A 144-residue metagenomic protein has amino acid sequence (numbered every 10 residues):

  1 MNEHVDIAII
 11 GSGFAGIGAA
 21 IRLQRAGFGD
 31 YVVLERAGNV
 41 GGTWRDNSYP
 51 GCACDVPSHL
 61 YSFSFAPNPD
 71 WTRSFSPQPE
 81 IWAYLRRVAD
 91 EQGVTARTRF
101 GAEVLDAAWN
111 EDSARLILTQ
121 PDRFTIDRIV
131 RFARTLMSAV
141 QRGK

Functional and structural regions predicted by a protein language model:
M1-I7, R25-G29, L136-K144: Extreme N-terminal leader/targeting segments of oxidoreductases
D6-V33: N-terminal Rossmann-like FAD-binding beta1-loop-alpha1 element of flavoenzymes
S12, R36, R134: Cofactor-binding loop segments of dinucleotide-utilizing enzymes, especially the Rossmann-like FAD- and NAD(P)+-binding
A15, G38-N39: Conserved Rossmann-like nucleotide-cofactor binding loop
V40-R45, V140: A short beta-to-alpha transition loop/helix N-cap that caps and shapes the active-site region
R45-Y84: Glycine-rich active-site loop/strand segments that organize a redox cofactor
G51-F65, F124, F132, M137-G143: Flavin (FAD/FMN) cofactor-binding and adjacent substrate-gating region of FAD-dependent oxidoreductase domains
S74-M137: Feature captures the FAD/FMN-dependent oxidoreductase FAD-binding
